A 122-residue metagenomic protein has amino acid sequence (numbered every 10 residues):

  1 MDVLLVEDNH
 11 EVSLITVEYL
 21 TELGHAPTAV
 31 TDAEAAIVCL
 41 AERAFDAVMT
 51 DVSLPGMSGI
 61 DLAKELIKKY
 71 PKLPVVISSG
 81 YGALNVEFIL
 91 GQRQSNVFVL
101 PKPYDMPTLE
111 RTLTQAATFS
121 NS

Functional and structural regions predicted by a protein language model:
E7: Conserved acidic carboxylate
H10-T28, V97, A116: Two-component/phosphorelay signaling modules centered on CheY-like receiver
V17, A29-A47, K68: Acidic, metal-coordinating helix/loop segments flanking the phosphotransfer/catalytic sites of two-component signaling
V17, Y104-A116, N121: C-terminal output helix
D32, S58-D61: Acidic catalytic/metal-coordinating carboxylates
D51, S79: Active-site residues of response regulator receiver
P55: The feature encodes the CheY-like receiver
D61, Y81-P101, M106-P107, R111: Alpha4 helix (beta4-alpha4-beta5 surface) of REC/receiver domains from two-component response regulators
